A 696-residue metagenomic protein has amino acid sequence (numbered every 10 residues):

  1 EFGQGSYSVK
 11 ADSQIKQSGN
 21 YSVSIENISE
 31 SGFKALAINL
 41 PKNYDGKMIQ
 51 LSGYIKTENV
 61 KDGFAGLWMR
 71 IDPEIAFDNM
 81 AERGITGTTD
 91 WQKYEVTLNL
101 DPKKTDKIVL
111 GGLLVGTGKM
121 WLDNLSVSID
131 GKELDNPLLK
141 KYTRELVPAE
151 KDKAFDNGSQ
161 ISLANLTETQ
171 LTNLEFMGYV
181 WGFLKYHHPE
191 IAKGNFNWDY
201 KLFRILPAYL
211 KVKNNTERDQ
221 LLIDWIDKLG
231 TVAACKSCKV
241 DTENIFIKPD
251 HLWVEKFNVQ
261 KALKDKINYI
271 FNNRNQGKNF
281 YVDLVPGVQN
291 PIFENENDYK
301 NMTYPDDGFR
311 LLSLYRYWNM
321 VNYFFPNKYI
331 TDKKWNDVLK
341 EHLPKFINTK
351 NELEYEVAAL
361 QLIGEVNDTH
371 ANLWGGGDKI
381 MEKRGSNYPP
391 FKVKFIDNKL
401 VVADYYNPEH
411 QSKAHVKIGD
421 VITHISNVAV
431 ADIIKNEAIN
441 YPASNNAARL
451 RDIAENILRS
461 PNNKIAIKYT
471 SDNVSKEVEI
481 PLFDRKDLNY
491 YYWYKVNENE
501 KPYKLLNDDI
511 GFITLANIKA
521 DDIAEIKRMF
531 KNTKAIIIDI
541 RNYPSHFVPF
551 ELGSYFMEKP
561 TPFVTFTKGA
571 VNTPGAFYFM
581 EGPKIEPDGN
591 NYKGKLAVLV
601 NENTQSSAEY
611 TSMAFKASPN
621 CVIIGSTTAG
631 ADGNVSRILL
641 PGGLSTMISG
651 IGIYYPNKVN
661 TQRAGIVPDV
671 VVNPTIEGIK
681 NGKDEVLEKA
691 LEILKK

Functional and structural regions predicted by a protein language model:
E1-P148: Extracellular and organelle-lumenal recognition/adhesion modules and their flexible linkers in secreted
Y142, T169, K185, L210 (+9 more regions): Cleft-lining beta-strand/loop regions that shape enzyme active-site pockets
V147-A154, E356-S412, E498-K504: PDZ/PDZ-like peptide-tail recognition elements
D156-G158, L163, N173-N295: Cationic-aromatic interfacial patches
Q170, E175-G182, L252-P286, E296 (+4 more regions): PDZ/PDZ-like domain segments forming the peptide/carboxylate-binding groove, activating on the N-terminal beta-strands
L174-L184, D199-L202, L206, D219-I226 (+12 more regions): Extracytoplasmic/secreted envelope proteins and their assembly/folding machinery, especially bacterial periplasmic
V180, L184-H188, Y317, K413-N446 (+5 more regions): Conserved PDZ fold ligand-binding element
E190-I223, F325-H370: Amphipathic alpha-helical substructures
